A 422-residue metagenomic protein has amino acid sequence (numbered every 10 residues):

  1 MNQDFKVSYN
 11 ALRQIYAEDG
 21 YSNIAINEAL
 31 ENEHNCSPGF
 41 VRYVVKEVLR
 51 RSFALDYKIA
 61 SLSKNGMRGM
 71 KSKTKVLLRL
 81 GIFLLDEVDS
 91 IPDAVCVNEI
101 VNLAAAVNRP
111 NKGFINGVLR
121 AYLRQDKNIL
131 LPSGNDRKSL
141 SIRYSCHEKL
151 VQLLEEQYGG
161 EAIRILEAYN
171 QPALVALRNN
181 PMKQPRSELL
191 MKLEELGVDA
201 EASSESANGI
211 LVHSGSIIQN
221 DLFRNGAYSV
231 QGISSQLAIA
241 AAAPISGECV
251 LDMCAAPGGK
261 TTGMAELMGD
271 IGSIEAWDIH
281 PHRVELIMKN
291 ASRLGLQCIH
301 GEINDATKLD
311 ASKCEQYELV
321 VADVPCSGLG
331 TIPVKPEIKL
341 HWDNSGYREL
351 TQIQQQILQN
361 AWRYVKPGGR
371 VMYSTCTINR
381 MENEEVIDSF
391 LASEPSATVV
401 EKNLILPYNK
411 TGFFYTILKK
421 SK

Functional and structural regions predicted by a protein language model:
M1-K422: S-adenosylmethionine
